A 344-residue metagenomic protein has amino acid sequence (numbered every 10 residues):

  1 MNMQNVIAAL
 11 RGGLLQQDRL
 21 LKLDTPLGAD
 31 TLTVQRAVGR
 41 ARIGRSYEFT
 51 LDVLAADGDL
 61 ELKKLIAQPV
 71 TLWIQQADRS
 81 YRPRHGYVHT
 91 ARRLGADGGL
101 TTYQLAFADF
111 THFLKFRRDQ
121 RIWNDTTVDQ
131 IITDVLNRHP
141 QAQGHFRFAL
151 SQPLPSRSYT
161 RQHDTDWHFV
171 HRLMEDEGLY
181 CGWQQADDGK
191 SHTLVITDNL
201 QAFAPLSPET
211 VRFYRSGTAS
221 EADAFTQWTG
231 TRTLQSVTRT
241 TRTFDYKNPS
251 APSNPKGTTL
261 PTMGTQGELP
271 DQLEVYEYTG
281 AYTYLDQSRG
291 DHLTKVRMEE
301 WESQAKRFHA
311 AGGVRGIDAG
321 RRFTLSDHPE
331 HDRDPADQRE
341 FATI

Functional and structural regions predicted by a protein language model:
M1-I344: Amphipathic alpha-helical and helix-coil boundary elements used as assembly and membrane-proximal scaffolds
